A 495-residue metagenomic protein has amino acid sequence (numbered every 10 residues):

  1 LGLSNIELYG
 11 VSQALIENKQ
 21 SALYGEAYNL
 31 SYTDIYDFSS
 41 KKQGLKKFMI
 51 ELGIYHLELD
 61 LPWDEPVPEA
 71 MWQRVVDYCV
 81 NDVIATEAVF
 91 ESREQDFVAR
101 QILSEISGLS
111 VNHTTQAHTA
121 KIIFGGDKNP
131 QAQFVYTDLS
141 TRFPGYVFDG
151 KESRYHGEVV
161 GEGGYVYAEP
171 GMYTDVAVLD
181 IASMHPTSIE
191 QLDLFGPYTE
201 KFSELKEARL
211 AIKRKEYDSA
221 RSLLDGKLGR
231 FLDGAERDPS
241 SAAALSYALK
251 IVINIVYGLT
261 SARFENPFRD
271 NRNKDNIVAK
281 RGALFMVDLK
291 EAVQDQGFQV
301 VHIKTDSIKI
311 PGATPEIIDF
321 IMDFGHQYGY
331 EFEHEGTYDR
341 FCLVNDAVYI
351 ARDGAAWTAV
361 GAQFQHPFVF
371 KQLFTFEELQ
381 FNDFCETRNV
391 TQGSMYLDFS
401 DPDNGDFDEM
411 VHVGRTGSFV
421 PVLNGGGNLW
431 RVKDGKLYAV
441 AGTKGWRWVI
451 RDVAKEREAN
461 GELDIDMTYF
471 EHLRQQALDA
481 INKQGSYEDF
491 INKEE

Functional and structural regions predicted by a protein language model:
L1-V76, R93-E94, V256, R269-R272 (+1 more regions): Metal-dependent phosphoesterase core characteristic of DEDDh/y 3'-5' exonuclease domains
G2-E7, Q191-G196, E316-D319, A347-Y349: Short secondary-structure boundary/capping segments
C79-A177, I181-E190, A243-L284, D288-A292 (+3 more regions): Common nucleic-acid-contacting/processivity interface regions adjacent to the catalytic cores of nucleic-acid enzymes
A182-E204: Extended active-site and interfacial segments that coordinate phosphate-rich ligands in large catalytic machineries
R209-D270: Active-site cores of enzymes that catalyze phosphoryl transfer or operate on phosphate-rich substrates
S246, A283, E316-E495: C-terminal, non-catalytic extensions of nucleic-acid polymerases
Q299-K304, H334: Short beta-strand
S307-A313: Beta-rich nucleic-acid/ligand-interaction surfaces
